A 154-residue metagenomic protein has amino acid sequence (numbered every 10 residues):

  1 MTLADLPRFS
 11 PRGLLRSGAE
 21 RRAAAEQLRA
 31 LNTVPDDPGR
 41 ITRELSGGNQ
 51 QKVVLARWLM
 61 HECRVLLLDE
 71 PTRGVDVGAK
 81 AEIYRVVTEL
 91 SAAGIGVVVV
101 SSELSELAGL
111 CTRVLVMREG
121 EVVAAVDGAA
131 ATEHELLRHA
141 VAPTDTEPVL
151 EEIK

Functional and structural regions predicted by a protein language model:
M1-K154: Glycine-rich phosphate-binding loops of nucleotide-dependent enzymes
